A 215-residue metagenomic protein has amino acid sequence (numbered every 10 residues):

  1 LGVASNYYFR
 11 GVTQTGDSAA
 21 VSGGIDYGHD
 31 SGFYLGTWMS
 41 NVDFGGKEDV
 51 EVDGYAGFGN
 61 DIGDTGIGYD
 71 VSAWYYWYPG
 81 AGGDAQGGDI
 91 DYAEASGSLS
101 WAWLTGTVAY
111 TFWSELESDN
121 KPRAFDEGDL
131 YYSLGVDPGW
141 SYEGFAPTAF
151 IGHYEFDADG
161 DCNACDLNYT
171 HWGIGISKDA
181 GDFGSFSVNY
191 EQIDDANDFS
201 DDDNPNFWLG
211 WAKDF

Functional and structural regions predicted by a protein language model:
L1-D43: Short glycine/proline- and aromatic-enriched beta-strand/turn motifs that initiate or cap beta-hairpins
L1-S5, T37-N41, V71-Y75, L99 (+3 more regions): Transmembrane beta-barrel strands of outer-membrane/channel proteins
S5, Y27-H29, F58-N60, Y75 (+5 more regions): Residue-level signature of outer-membrane beta-barrel architecture
D17-V21, E48-V52, I67, D89-A95 (+4 more regions): Residues that define the transmembrane beta-barrel architecture of outer-membrane proteins
D30-D89, D159-D166, D198: Surface-exposed loop and membrane-interface regions of Gram-negative outer-membrane beta-barrel proteins
S31-T37, G63-V71, W103-V108, W140-A149 (+1 more regions): Repeated loop/turn-to-beta-strand initiation elements of outer-membrane beta-barrel proteins
I90-N163: Detector for outer-membrane/organellar transmembrane beta-barrel domains, recognizing the amphipathic beta-strand
I174, K178, D201-F215: Outer-membrane beta-barrel "beta-signal"
